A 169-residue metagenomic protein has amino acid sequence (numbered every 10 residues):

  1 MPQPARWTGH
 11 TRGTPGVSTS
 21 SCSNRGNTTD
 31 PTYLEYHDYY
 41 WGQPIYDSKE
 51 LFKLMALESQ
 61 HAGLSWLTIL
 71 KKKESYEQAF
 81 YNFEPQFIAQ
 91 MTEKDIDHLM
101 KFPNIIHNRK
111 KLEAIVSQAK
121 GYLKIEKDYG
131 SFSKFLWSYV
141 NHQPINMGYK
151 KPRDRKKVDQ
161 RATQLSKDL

Functional and structural regions predicted by a protein language model:
P2-L169: HhH-family (HhH-GPD) DNA N-glycosylase catalytic core used in base-excision repair
